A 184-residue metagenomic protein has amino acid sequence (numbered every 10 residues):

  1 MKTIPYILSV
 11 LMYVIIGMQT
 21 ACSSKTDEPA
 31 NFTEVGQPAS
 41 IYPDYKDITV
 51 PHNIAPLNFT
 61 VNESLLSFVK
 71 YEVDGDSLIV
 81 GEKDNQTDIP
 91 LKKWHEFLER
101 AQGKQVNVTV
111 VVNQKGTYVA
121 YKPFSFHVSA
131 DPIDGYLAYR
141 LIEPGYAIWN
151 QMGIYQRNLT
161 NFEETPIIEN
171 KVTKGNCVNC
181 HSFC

Functional and structural regions predicted by a protein language model:
M1-A30: Bacterial Sec-dependent N-terminal signal peptides
C22-C184: Sequence signature of WD/YWTD-type beta-propeller architectures
